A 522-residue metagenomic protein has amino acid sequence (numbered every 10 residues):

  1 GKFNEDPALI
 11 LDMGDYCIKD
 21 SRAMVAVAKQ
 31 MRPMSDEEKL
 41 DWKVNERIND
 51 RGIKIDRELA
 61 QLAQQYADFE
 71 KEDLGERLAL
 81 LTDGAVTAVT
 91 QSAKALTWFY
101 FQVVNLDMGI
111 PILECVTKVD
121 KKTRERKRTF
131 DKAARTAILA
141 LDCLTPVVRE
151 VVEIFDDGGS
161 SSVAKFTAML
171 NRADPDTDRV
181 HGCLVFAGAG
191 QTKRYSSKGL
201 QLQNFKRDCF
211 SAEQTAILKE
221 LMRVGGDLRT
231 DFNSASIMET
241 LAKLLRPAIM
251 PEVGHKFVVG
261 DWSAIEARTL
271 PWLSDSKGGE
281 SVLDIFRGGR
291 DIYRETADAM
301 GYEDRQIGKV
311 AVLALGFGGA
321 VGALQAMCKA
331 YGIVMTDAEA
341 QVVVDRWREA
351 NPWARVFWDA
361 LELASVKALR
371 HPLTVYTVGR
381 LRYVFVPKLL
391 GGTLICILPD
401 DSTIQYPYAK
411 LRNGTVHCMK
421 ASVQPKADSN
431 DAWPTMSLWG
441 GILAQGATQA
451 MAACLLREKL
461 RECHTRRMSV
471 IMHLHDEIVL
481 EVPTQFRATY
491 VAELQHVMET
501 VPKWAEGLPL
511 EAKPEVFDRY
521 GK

Functional and structural regions predicted by a protein language model:
G1-L241, G254, E266, Q325-S402: Conserved "right-hand" nucleotidyltransferase catalytic core of DNA-directed polymerases
D20, E266, G289, Y293 (+5 more regions): Hydrophobic (often cysteine-bearing) scaffold residues that line and stabilize catalytic clefts of nucleotide/cofactor
M31-D41, L455-I478: Active-site palm subdomain of RNA-directed nucleic acid polymerases
L96, Q191-R194, Q203-C209, I265-R268 (+8 more regions): Flexible loop/turn segments at secondary-structure boundaries
T123, D298-M468, P509, K513-K522: Conserved catalytic core of nucleic-acid polymerases
I154, M169-P175, A187, K206-F210 (+6 more regions): Short, contiguous acidic/charged loop-to-helix segments that flank catalytic cores in large enzymes
I249-I265: Conserved catalytic palm subdomain of right-hand nucleotidyl-transferase polymerases, strongest for RNA-directed enzymes
E462-K513: C-terminal structured "cap/appendage" subdomains that terminate the fold
